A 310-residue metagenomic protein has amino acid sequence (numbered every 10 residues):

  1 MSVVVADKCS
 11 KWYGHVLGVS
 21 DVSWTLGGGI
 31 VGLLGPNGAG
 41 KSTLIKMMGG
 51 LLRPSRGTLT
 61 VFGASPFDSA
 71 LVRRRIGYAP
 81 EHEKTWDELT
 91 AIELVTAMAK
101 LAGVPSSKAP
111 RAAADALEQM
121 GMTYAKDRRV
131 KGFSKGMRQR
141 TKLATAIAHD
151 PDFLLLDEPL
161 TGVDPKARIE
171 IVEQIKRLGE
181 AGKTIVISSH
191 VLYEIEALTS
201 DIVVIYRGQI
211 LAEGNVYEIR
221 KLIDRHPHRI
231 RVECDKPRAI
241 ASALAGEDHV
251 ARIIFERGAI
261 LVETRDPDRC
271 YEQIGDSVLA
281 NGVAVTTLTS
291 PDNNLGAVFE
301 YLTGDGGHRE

Functional and structural regions predicted by a protein language model:
M1, V19, R225-P227: A general secondary-structure signal for short beta-strands and their flanking turns/coil in non-transmembrane regions
V3-A6, K11-Y206, L211-A212: ABC transporter nucleotide-binding domains
G29, G304-G306: Two-component histidine kinase transmitter core
L94, G103, K142, K221-R225 (+2 more regions): A generic structural signal for secondary-structure junctions that act as hinges or helix/strand caps at the edges
V172-T264: ABC transporter nucleotide-binding domain
V203, Y301-G304: Short low-complexity, flexible loop/linker segments enriched in glycine and/or proline with clustered acidic
H228-A297, L302, E310: Short, charged/small-residue-rich alpha-helical element at the C-terminal edge of ABC transporter nucleotide-binding
